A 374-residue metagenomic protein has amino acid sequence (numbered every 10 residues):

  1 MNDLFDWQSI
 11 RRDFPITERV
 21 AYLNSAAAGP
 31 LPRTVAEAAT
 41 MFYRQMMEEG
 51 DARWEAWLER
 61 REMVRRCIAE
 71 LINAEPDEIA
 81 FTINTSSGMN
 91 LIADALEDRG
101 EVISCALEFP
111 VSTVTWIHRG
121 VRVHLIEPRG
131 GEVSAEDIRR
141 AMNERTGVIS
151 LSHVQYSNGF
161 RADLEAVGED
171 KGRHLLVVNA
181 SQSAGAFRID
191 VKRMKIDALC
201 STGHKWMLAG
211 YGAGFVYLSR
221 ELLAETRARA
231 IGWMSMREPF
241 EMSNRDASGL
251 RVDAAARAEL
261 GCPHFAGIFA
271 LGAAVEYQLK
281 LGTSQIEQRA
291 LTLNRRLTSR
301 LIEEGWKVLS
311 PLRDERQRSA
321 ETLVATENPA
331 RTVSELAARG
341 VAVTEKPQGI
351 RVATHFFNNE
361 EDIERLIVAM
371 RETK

Functional and structural regions predicted by a protein language model:
M1-K374: Pyridoxal 5′-phosphate
